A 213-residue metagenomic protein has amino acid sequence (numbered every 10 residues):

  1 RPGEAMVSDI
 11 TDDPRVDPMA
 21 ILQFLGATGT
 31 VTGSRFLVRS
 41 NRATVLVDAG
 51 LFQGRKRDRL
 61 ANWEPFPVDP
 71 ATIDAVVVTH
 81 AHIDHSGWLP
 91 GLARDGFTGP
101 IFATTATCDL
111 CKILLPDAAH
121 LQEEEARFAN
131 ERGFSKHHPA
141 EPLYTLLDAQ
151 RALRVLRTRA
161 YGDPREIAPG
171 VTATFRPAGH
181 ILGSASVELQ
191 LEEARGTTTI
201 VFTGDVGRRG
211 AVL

Functional and structural regions predicted by a protein language model:
R1-D9: Extreme N-terminal basic, low-complexity initiation segments that serve as generic localization/processing leaders
V7, D17-P18, P139-L143: Short, basic/low-complexity N-terminal boundary segments at the transition from targeting/disordered tails
D9-D12, A118: Hydrophobic alpha-helical elements and their junctions with loops/disorder across both membrane and soluble proteins
D12-A71, R151-L213: Core dinuclear metal-dependent hydrolase active-site scaffold
T28-T30, N41-G99, A103-L156, V206-L213: Pre-active-site segment of Zn-dependent metallo-hydrolases
